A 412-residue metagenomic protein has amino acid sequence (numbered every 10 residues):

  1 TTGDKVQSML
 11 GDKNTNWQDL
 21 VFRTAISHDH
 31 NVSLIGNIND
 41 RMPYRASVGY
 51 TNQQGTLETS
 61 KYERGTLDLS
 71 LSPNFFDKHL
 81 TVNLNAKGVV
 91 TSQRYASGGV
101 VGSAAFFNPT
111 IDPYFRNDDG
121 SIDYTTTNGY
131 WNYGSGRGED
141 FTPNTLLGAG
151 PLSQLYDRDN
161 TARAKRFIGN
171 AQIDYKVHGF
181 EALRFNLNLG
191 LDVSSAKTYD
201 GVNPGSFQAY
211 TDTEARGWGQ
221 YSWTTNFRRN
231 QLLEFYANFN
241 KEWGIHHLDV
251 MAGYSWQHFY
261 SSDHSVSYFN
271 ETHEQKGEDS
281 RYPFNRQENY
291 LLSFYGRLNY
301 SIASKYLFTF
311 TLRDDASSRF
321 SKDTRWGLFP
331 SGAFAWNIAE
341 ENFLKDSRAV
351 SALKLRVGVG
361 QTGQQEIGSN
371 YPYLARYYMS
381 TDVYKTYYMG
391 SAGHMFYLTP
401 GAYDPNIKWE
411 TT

Functional and structural regions predicted by a protein language model:
T1-M9, D77-N108: N-terminal, post-signal-peptide soluble/periplasmic segments of Gram-negative outer-membrane pore/transport systems
T1-T59, A96-V100, G129-N132, E139 (+2 more regions): Residues embedded in well-ordered regular secondary structure
A25-H28, R64-G65, S70-F76, N85-V90 (+4 more regions): Extracellular/periplasmic, surface-exposed regions of secreted and cell-surface proteins
N108-F115: Hydrophobic alpha-helical transmembrane segments corresponding to the first two to three helices of multi-pass helical
F115-I122: Charged, amphipathic alpha-helical segments characteristic of ABC-type P-loop ATPases involved in chromosome
